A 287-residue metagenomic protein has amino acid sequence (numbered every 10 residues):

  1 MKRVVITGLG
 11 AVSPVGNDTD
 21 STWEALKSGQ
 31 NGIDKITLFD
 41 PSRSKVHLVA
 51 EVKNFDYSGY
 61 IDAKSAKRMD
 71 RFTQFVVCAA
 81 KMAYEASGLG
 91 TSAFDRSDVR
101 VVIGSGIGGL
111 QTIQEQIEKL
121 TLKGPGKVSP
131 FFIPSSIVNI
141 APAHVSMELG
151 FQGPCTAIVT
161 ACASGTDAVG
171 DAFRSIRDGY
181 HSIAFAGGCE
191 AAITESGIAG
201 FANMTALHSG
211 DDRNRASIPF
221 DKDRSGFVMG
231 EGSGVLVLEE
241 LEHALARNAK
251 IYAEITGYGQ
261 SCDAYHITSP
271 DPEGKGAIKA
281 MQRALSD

Functional and structural regions predicted by a protein language model:
M1, A86-G104, E115-P130, M147-C155 (+4 more regions): Structural signature of cysteine-dependent C-C bond-forming condensing enzymes
R3-T7, Q30, D34, D212-D287: Condensing-enzyme catalytic core mediating Claisen C-C bond formation in acyl metabolism
I6, K27-T160, C189-I198: Conserved beta-ketoacyl condensing-enzyme motif
L9-G16: Short polar catalytic/cofactor-binding loops
D18-G29: Short Gly/aromatic-enriched secondary-structure transition segments
P41-E51, G108-T112, A191-S217, G259-K279: Active-site-adjacent elements of ketosynthase-type condensing enzymes
V76-L89, A141-P142, S146-E190, V228-A249: Active-site-proximal alpha-helical scaffold in enzymes
